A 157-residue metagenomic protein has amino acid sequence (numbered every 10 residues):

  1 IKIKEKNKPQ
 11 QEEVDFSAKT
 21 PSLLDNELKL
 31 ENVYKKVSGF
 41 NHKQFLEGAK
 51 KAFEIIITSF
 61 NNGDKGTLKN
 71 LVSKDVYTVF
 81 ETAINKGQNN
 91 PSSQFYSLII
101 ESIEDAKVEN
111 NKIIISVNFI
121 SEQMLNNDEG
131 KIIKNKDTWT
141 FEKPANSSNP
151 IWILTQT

Functional and structural regions predicted by a protein language model:
I1-K19: Long, contiguous non-domain N-terminal segments
I1-N7, N110-T157: Exposed beta-sheet edge and beta->alpha loop/turn motif
V14-F95: Core segments of small alpha/beta cavity-forming domains
T78-M124: Hydrophobic structural segments characteristic of membrane proteins
